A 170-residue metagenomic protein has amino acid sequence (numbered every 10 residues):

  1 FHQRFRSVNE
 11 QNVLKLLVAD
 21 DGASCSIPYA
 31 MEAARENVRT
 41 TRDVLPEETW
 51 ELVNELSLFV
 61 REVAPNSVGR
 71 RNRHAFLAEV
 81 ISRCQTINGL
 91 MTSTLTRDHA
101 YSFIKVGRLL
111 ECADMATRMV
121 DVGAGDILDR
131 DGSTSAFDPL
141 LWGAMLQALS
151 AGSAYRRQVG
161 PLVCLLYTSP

Functional and structural regions predicted by a protein language model:
F1-S169: Alpha-helical transmembrane segments and their helix-helix packing motifs
